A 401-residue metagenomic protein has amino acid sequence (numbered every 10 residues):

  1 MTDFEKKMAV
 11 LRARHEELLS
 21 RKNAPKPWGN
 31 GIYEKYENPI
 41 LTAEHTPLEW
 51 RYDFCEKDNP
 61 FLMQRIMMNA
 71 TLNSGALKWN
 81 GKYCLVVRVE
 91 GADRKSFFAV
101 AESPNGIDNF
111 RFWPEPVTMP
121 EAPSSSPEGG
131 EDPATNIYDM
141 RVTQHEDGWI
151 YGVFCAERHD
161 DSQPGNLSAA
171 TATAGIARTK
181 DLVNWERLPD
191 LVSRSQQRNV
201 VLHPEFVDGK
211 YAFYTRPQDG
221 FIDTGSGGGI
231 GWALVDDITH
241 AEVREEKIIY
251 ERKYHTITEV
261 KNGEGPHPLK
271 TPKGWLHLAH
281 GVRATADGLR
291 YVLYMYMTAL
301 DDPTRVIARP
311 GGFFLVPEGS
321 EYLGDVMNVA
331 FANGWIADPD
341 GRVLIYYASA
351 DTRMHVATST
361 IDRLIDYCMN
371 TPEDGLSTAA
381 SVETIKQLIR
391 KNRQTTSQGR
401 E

Functional and structural regions predicted by a protein language model:
M1-N73, L77-T135, T143-V201, E205-V260 (+3 more regions): Beta-rich carbohydrate-recognition and catalytic domains
H267: Active-site/ligand-binding surface loops and adjacent short beta/alpha elements that line catalytic pockets across
A330-G334: Extended, compositionally biased non-globular segments
